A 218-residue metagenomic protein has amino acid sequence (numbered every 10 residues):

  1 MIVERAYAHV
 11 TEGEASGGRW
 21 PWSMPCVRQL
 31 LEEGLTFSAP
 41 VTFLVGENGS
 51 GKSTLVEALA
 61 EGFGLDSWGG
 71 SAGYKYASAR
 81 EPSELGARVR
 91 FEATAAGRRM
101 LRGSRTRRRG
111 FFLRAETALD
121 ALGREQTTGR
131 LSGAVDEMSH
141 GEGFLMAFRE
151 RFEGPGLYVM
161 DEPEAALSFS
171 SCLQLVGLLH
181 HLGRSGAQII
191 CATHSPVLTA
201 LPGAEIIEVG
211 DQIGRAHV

Functional and structural regions predicted by a protein language model:
M1-E32: N-terminal pre-Walker A segment at the start of P-loop NTPase domains
A39-Y74: Phosphate-binding glycine-rich loops of NTP-binding sites
L65-R98: Flexible phosphate/Mg2+-sensing switch loops adjacent to catalytic phosphate-binding sites
R109, G154-L157, G183-I190: Loop/turn-to-beta-strand initiation segments
M138-E162, S170-L182: GG-anchored amphipathic helix commonly corresponding to the ABC/SMC/Rad50 NBD signature/C-loop
D161, C191-A192: Conserved D-loop beta-strand region of ABC ATPase nucleotide-binding domains
S170-Q188, S195-H217: C-terminal lobe/lid and adjacent interdomain/linker elements of RecA-like ASCE P-loop ATPase modules
